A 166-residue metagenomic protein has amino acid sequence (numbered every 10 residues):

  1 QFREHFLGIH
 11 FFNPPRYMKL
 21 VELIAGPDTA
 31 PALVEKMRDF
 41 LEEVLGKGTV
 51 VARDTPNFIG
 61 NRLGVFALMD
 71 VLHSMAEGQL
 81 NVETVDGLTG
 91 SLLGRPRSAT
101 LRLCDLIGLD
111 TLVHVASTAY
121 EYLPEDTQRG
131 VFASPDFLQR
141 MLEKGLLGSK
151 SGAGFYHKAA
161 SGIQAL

Functional and structural regions predicted by a protein language model:
Q1-L166: N-terminal glycine-rich phosphate-binding loop for ADP-containing cofactors
